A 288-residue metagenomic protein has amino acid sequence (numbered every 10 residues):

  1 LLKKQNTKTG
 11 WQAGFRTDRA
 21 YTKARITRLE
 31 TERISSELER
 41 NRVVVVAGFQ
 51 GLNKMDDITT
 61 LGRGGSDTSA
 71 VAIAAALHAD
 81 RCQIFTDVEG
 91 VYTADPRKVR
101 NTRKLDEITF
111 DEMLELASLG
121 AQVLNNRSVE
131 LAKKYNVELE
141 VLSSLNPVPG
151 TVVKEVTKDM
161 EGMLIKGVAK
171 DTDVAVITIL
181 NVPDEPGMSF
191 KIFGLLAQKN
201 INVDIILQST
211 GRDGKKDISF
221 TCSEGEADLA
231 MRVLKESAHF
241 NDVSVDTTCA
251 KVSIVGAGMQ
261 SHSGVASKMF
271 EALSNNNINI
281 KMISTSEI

Functional and structural regions predicted by a protein language model:
L1-V129, T221, S274: Nucleotide/pyrophosphate-binding catalytic subdomain
L2-Q5, L77, Y135, K199 (+2 more regions): Residues at alpha-helix termini
K4-N6, S35-S36, R42-V45, T59-T60 (+11 more regions): Structural motif
G10-A13, F49-Q50, T86-V91, P96-R97 (+5 more regions): Short, ordered loop/turn segments at secondary-structure junctions
R16-T27, A76-F85, T102, V137-V148 (+3 more regions): Short charge-dense sequence patches
P149-I288: A conserved regulatory-domain signal marking ACT and ACT-like small-molecule sensing domains and adjacent regulatory
